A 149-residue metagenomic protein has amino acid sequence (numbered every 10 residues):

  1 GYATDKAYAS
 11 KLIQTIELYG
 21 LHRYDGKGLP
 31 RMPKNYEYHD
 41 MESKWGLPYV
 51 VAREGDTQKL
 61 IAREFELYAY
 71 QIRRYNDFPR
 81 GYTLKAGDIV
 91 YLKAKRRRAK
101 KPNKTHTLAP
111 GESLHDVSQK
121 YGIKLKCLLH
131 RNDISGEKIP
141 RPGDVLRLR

Functional and structural regions predicted by a protein language model:
G1-H39, S43-W45, A94-K95: Catalytic cores of secreted/periplasmic lytic hydrolases that degrade extracellular macromolecules
Y2-A3, I13-L21, R63-L67, D77 (+2 more regions): Sec-exported extracytoplasmic/periplasmic mature domains
N35-A69, D88, R96-C127, D144: Primarily a LysM-type cell-wall glycan-binding module
Q58-K59, P79-G81, L114, G136: Short beta-strands and strand-coil junctions in structured, solvent-facing domains, enriched
Y70-P79, K101, H130-D133: N-terminal post-signal-peptidase region of extra-cytosolic proteins
